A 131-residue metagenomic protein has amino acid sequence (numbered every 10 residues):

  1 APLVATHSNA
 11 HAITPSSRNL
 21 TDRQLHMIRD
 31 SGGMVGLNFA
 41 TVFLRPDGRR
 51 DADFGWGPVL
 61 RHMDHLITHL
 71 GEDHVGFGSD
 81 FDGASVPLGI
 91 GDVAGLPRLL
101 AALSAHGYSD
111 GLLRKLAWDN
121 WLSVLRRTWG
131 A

Functional and structural regions predicted by a protein language model:
A1-V4, S17-G32, G57-D73: Histidine/acidic residue-rich metal-binding segments in metalloenzymes
H7, I28, V35, D80 (+2 more regions): Conserved, mostly hydrophobic/aromatic
N9-L20, L44-R61: Active-site glycine- and acidic-residue-rich loops that bind and position anionic ligands or nucleotide-like cofactors
A12-I13, V42-P46, G83-V86, L122-V124: Flexible loop/turn segments at secondary-structure boundaries
M34-F43, G48: A conserved active-site cap/scaffold subdomain adjacent to cofactor or substrate pockets
F39, L70-V93: Short acidic/histidine-rich active-site segments
A52-D53, G83-P87, S104-D110: Outer-membrane beta-barrel pore domains
G91-A131: Mid-to-C-terminal alpha-helical segments outside catalytic/metal-binding sites
